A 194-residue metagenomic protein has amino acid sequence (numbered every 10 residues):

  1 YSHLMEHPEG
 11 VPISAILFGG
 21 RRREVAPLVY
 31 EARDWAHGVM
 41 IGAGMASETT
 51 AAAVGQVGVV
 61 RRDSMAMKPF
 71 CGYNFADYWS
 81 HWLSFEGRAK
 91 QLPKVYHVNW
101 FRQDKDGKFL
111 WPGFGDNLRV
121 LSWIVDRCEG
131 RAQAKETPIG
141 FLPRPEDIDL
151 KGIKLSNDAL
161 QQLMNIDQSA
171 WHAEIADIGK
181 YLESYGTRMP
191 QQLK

Functional and structural regions predicted by a protein language model:
Y1-K194: Conserved NTP phosphate-binding and transfer environment spanning the P-loop NTPase/kinase superfamily
